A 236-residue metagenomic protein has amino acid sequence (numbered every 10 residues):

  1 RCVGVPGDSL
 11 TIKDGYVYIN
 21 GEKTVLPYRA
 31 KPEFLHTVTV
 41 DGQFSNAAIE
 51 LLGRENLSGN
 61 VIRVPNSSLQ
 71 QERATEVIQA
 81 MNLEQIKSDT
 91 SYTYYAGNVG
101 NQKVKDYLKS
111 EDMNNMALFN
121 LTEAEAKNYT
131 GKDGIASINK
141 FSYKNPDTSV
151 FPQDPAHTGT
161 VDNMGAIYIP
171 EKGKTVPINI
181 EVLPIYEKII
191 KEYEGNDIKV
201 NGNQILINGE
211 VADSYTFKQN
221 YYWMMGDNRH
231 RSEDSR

Functional and structural regions predicted by a protein language model:
R1-R236: Soluble "head" domains of membrane/secretory-pathway proteins
